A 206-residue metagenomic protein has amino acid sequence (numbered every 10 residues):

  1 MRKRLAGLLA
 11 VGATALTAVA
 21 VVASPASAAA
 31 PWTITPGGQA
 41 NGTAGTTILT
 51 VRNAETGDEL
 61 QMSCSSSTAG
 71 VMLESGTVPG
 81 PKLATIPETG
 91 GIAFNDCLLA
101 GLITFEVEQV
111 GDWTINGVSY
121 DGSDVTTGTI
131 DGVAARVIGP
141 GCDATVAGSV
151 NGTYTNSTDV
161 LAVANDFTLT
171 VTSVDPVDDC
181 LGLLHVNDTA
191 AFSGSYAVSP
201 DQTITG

Functional and structural regions predicted by a protein language model:
M1-A28: Secretory targeting and sorting signals
R4-G7, A15, I48, M72 (+2 more regions): Acidic/proline-rich low-complexity IDRs
A10-V11, A18, V51, V163 (+2 more regions): Generic detector of low-complexity/intrinsically disordered segments and short hydrophobic N-terminal stretches
G12, P31-T33, D166, T170: A detector of low-complexity, intrinsically disordered, Ser/Thr/Gly/Pro/Ala-rich segments
S27-P87, G91, T172-G206: N-terminal segment immediately downstream of the Sec signal-peptide cleavage site in secreted/extracellular proteins
Q39-T47, T127-D131, L161-F167: Short, hydrophobic/proline-enriched secondary-structure or compact coil segments at domain edges
M62-D159: Predominantly extracellular/secreted and cell-surface proteins with exposed, flexible low-complexity segments
T145-D179, T203: Mature extracytoplasmic or otherwise solvent-exposed domains
